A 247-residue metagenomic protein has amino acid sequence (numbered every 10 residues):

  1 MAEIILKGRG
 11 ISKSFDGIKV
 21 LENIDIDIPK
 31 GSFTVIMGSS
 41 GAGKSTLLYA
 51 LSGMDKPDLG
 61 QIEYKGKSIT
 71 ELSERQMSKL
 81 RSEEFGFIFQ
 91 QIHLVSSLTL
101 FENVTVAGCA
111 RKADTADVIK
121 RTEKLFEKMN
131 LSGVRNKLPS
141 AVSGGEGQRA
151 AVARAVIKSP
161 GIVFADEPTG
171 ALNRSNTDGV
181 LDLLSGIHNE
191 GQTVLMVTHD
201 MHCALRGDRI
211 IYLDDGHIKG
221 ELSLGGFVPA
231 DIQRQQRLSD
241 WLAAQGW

Functional and structural regions predicted by a protein language model:
S52: Helix-to-loop junction immediately C-terminal to a conserved catalytic motif
G60-S68: Conserved ABC transporter NBD signature motif
S68, T105, A116-G133: Conserved ABC ATPase "signature" region
S82, K137-S140, K158, E190: Conserved signature/switch motifs of ABC ATPase nucleotide-binding domains
L98-A107: Short coil-to-helix segment of the ABC ATPase nucleotide-binding domain corresponding to the Q-loop/switch region
L131, R135, A155-V156: ABC ATPase C-loop
L138-V142, E146-Q148: Conserved ABC ATPase signature
V163-D166: Catalytic Walker B motif of ABC-type/P-loop ATPase nucleotide-binding domains
